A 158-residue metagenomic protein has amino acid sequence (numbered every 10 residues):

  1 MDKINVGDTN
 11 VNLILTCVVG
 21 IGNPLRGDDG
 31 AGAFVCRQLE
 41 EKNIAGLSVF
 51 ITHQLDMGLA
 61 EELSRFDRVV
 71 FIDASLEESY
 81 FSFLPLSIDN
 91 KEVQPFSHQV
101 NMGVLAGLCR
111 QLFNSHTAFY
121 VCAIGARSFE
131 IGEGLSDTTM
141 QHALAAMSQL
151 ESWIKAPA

Functional and structural regions predicted by a protein language model:
D2-A126, E133-A145, Q149-A158: N-terminal catalytic or cofactor-binding beta/alpha core of small enzyme domains
